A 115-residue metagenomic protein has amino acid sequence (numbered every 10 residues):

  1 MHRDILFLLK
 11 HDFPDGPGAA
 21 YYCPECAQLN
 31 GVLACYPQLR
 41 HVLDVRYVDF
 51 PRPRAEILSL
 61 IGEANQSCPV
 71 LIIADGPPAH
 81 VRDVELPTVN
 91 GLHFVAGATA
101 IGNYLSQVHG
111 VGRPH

Functional and structural regions predicted by a protein language model:
M1-H115: GST-like domain detector, emphasizing the conserved glutathione-binding G-site in the N-terminal thioredoxin-like
